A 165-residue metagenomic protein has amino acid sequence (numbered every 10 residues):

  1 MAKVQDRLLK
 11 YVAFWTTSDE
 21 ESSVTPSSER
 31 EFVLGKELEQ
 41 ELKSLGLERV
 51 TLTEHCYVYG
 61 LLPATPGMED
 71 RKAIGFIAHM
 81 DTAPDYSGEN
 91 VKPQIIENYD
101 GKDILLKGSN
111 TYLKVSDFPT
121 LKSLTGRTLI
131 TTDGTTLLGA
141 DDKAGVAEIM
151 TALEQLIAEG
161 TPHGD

Functional and structural regions predicted by a protein language model:
M1-V4, S27-E31, G35, D142-G145: Generic structural signal for well-ordered, non-membrane alpha-helical segments in soluble metabolic enzymes
A2-E29, T131: N-terminal capping segment at the start of a domain
Q5, L9, K36-E39, V146-E154: Predominant activation on well-ordered alpha-helical scaffold segments within soluble catalytic domains
E20, R49, P162-G164: Flexible, glycine/charged-enriched surface loops at secondary-structure junctions
S23-R71, G75-I77, D81: A non-catalytic alpha/beta surface segment that caps or lines the substrate-entry region of metallo-dependent hydrolase
M68-H163: Active-site metal-coordination/substrate-binding segment of hydrolases, especially metallo-dependent peptidases
